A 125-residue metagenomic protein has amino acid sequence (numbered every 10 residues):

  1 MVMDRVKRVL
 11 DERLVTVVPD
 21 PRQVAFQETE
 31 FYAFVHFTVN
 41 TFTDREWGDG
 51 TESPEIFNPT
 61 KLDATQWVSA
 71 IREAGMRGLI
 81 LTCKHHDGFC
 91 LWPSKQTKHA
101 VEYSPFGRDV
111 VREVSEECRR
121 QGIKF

Functional and structural regions predicted by a protein language model:
M1-F125: Mature catalytic domains of secreted/periplasmic carbohydrate-active enzymes
